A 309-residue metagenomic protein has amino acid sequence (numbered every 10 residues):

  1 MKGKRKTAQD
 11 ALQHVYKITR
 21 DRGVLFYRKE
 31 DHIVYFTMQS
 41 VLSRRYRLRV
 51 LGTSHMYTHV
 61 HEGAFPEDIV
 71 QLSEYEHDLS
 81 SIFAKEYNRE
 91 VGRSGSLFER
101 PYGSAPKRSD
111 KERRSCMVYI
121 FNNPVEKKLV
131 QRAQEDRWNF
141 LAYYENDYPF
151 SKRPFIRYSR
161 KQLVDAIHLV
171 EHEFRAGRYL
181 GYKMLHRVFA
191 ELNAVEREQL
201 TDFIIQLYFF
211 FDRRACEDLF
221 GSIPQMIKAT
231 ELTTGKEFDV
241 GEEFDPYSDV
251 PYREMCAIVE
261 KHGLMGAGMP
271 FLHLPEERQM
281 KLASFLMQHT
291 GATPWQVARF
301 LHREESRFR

Functional and structural regions predicted by a protein language model:
M1-G52, P66-R309: Short Pro-Cys-Gly-centered "Cys-loop" motif that presents a nucleophilic cysteine in a tight turn
G52-H59: Short, charge-patterned binding micro-sites
H59-E67: Short beta-strand->loop micro-motif that forms the acidic, two-metal-ion catalytic signature in nucleotide-processing
